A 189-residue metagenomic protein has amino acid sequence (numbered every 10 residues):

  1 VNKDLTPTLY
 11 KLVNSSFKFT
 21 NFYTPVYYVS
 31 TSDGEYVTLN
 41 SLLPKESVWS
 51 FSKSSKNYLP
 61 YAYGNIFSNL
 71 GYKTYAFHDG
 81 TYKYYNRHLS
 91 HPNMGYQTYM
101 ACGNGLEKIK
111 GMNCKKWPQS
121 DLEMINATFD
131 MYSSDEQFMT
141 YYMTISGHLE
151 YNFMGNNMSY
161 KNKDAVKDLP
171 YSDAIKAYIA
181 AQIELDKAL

Functional and structural regions predicted by a protein language model:
V1-L189: Solvent-exposed soluble domains appended to multi-pass membrane proteins
